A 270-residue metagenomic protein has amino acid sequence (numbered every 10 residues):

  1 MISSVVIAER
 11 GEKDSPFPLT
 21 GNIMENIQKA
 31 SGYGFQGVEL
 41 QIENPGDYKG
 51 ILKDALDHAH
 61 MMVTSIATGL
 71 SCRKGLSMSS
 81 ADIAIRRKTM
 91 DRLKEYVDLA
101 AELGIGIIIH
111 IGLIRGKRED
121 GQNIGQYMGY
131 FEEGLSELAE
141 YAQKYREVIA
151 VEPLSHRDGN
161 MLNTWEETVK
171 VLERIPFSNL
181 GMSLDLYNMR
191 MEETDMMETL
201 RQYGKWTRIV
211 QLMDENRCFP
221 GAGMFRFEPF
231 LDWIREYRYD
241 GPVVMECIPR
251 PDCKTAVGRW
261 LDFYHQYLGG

Functional and structural regions predicted by a protein language model:
M1-A101, S136, F177, E193 (+1 more regions): N-terminal pre-domain/capping segments
M1-G34, I105-G106, L162-L184, N188-G270: Histidine-acidic metal/acid-base catalytic patches
E9-G11, I42-N44, G69-C72, L113-G116 (+4 more regions): Active-site-proximal loop/turn and secondary-structure-junction residues that shape catalytic pockets, frequently
E39, E152, D158, E193 (+1 more regions): Acidic-residue sensor for enzyme active/binding pockets
E39, S65-A67, I108-I109, A150 (+2 more regions): Conserved beta-strand positions in the central sheet of alpha/beta enzyme cores
Y48, R118, G159, P220 (+1 more regions): Glycine/Thr-rich phosphate-binding loops of Rossmann-like dinucleotide-binding domains
I51-H60, E133-A142, T199-Q202, P229-W233: Catalytic-core regions built around general acid/base machinery
H58, S79-G181: Active-site acidic/histidine proton-transfer and metal-coordination neighborhood in alpha/beta enzyme cores
